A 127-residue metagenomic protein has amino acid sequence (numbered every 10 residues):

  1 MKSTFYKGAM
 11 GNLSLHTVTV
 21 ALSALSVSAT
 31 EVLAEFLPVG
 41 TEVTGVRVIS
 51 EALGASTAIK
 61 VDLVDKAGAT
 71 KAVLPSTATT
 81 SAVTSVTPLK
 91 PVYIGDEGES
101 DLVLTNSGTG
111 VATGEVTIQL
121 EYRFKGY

Functional and structural regions predicted by a protein language model:
M1-Y127: Surface-exposed, low-hydrophobicity beta-strand/loop segments enriched in small/polar/acidic residues
